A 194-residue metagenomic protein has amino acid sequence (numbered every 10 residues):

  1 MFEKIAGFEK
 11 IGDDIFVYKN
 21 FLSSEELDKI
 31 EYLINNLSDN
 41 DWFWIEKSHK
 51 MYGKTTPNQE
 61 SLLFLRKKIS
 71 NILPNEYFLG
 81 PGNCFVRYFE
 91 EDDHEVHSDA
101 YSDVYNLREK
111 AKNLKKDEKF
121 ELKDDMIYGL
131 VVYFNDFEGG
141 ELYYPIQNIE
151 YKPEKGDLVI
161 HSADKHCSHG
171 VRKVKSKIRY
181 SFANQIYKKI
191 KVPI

Functional and structural regions predicted by a protein language model:
M1-L158, H166-I194: Fe(II)/2-oxoglutarate oxygenase catalytic core
